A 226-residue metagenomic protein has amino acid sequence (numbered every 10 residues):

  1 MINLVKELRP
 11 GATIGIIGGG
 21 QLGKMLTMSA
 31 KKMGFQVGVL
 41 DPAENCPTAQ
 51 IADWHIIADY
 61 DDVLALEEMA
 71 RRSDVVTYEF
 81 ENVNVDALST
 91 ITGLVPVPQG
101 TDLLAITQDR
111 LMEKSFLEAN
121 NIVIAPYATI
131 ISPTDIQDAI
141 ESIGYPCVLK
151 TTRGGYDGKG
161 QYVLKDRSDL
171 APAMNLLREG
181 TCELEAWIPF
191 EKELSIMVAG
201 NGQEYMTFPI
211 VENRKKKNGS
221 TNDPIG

Functional and structural regions predicted by a protein language model:
M1-Q108: ATP-binding N-terminal substructure of ATP-dependent carboxylate-amine bond-forming enzymes
K31, T92, E118, E141 (+1 more regions): Anion (oxyanion) recognition and catalysis
V37, V97, I124, C147 (+1 more regions): Hydrophobic anchor at the start of a short beta-strand that flanks the dinucleotide cofactor-binding loop
H55-Y60, A128-S132, L164-K165: Short acidic-hydrophobic, aromatic-tinged amphipathic segments that line or gate anion-handling sites
E68-M69, F116, D138-A139, A173-L176: CheY-like receiver
T101-G160: A conserved helix-loop-beta module that forms one wall/lid of the active-site cleft in ATP-utilizing catalytic domains
G160, L164-G226: Internal nucleotide-binding/catalytic subdomain
